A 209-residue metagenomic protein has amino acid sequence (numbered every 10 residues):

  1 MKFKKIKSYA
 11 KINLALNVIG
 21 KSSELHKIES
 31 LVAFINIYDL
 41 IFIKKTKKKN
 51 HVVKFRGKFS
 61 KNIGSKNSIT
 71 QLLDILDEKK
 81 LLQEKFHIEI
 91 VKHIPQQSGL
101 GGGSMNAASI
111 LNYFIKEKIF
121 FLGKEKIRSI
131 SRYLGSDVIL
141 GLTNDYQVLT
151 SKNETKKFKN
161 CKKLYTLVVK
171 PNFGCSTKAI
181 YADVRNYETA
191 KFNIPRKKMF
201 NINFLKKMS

Functional and structural regions predicted by a protein language model:
M1-S98, I115-E125, K170-F173: ATP-binding N-lobe of GHMP and related small-molecule kinases
I28, N62, Q96, L100 (+3 more regions): Short clusters of hydrophobic/aromatic residues that line enzyme substrate/ligand-binding pockets
I41, L76, A107, L111-I115 (+2 more regions): Alpha-helix C-terminal capping segments
H51-V53, G141-T143, Q147-S209: Conserved, helical-rich catalytic subdomain that frames metal- and/or nucleotide-binding sites in enzyme alpha/beta
S98-I127, L140-L142: DPxDG-like acidic metal-binding loop motif
